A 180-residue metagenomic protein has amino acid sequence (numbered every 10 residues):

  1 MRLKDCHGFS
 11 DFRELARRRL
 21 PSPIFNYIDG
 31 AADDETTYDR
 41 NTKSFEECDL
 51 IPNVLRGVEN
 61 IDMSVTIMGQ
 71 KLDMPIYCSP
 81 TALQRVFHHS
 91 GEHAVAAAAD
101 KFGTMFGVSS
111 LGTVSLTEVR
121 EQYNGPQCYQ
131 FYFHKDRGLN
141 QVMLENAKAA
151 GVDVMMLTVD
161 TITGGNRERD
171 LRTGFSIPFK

Functional and structural regions predicted by a protein language model:
M1-L72, G174-K180: An N-cap/entry alpha-helix motif that binds or orients negatively charged groups
F12, I24, T37-S44, V95 (+4 more regions): General structural feature for long, well-ordered alpha-helical segments within catalytic domains of soluble enzymes
A32-D33, S110-V114, K135: Short beta->alpha linker loops
S64-P75, Q84-A96, G112-N124: N-terminal active-site wall of soluble small-molecule enzyme domains
I76-S79, T104-V108, Q127-F131, M155: Hydrophobic faces of well-ordered beta-strands that scaffold small-molecule active sites in alpha/beta enzyme cores
Y77-H89, Y129-G138: Active-site mouth loops of central-metabolism enzymes
L83, A97, K101, E118 (+2 more regions): Alpha/beta enzyme core
A94-F106, S110: Catalytic domains of carbohydrate-active enzymes, especially glycoside hydrolases
